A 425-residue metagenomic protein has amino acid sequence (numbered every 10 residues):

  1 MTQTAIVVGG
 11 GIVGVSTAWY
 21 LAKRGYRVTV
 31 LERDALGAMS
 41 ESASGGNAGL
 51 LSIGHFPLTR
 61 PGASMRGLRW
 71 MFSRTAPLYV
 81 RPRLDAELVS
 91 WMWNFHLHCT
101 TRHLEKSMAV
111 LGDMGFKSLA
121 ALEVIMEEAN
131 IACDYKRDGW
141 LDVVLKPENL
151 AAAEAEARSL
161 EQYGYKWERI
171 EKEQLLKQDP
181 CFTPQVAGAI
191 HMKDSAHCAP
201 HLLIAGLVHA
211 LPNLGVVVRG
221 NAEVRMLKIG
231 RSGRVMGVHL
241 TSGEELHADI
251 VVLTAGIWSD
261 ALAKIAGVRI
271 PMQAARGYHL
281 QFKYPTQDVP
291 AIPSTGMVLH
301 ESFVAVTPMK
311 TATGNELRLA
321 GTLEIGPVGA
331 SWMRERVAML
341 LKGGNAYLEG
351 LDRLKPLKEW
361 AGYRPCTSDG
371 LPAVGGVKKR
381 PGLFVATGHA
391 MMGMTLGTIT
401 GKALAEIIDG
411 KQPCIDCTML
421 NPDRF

Functional and structural regions predicted by a protein language model:
Q3-V30: N-terminal Rossmann-like FAD-binding beta1-loop-alpha1 element of flavoenzymes
K23-G45: Glycine-rich FAD pyrophosphate-binding loop
G46-E171: Dinucleotide-binding Rossmann-like beta1-alpha1 core, especially the glycine-rich loop that anchors the ADP
N47-L51, H55, T59-H98, M226-V235 (+1 more regions): Active-site substrate-recognition segment that forms the wall of the catalytic cavity or substrate channel
K106-L119, D142-A152, K177-Q178, I190-A210 (+2 more regions): Short beta-strand to alpha-helix junction loop
A151-Y163, F182-S242, L246-D249: Helical element adjacent to the flavin cofactor pocket in flavoenzyme catalytic cores
R169, I229-R231, L371-A373, V377-F425: C-terminal lid/capping helical subdomain adjacent to the catalytic/cofactor pocket in oxidative enzymes
